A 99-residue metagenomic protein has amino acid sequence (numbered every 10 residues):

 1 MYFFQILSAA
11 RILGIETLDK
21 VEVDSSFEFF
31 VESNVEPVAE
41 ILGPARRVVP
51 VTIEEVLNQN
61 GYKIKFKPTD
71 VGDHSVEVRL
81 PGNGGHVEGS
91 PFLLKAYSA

Functional and structural regions predicted by a protein language model:
M1-A99: Beta-rich interaction modules in large eukaryotic scaffold/regulatory proteins
